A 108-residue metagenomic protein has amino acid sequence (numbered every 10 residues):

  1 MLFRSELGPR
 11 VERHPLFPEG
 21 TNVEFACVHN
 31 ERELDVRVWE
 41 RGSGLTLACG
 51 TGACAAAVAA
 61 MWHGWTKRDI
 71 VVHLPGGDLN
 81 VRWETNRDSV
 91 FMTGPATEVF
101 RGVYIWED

Functional and structural regions predicted by a protein language model:
M1-L47, A57-D108: Active-site proximal loop and beta-alpha junction motif in alpha/beta enzyme cores
